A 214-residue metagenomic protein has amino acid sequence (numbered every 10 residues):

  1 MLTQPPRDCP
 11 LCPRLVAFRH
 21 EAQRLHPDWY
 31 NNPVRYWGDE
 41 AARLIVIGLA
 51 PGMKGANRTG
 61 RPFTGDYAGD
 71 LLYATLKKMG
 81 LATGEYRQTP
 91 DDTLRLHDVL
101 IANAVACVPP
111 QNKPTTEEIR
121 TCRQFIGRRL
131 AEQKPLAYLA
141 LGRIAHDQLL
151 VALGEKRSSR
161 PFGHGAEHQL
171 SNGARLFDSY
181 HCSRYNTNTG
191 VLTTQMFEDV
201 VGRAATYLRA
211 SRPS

Functional and structural regions predicted by a protein language model:
M1-A166, L170-A210: A polyanion-binding, active-site-adjacent surface
P213-S214: Intrinsically disordered, low-complexity and often Lys/Arg-enriched segments
